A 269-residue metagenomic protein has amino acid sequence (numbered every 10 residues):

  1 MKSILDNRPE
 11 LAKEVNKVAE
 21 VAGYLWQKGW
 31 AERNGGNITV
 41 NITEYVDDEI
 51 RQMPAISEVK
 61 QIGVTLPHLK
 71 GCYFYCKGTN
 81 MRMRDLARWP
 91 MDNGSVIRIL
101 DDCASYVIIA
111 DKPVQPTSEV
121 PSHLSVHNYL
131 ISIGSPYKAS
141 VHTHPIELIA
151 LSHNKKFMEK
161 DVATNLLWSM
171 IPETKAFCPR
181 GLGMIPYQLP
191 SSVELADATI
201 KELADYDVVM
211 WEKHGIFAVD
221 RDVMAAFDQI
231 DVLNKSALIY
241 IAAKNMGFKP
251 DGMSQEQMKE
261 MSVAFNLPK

Functional and structural regions predicted by a protein language model:
M1-K269: Glycine-rich flexible loops
